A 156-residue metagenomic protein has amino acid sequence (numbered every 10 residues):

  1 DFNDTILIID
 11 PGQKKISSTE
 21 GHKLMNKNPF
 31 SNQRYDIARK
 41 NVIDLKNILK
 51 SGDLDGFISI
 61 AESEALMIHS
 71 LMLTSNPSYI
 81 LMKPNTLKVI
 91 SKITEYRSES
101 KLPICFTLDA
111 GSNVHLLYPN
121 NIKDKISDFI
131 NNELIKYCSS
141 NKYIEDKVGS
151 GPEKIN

Functional and structural regions predicted by a protein language model:
D1-N156: C-terminal nucleotide
